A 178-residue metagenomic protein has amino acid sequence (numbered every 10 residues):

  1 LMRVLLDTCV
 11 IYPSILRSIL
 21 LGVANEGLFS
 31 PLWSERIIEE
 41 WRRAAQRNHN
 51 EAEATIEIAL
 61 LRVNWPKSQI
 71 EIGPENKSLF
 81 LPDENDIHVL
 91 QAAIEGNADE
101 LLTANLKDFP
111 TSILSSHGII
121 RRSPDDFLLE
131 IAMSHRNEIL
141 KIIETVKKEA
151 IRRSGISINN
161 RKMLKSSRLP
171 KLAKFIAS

Functional and structural regions predicted by a protein language model:
L1-M2, S178: Intrinsically disordered, low-complexity and often Lys/Arg-enriched segments
R3, S14-N48: PIN/NYN-family metal-dependent endoribonuclease catalytic core
V4-C9: Asp-based phosphoryl-transfer active-site loop
S30, Q69, G118-I120: Conserved beta-strand segments of alpha/beta enzyme cores
L32-G73, T145-K171: PIN-domain endoribonuclease scaffold, especially VapC-family toxins
P66-E100, S134, A150, S154 (+1 more regions): Active-site neighborhoods of divalent-metal-dependent phosphate/nucleic-acid chemistry enzymes
D86-I120: Acidic, metal-binding active-site segment of PIN/NYN-like and related structure-specific nucleases
L106-S178: Acidic, PIN/NYN-like endoribonuclease modules and their adjacent C-terminal/linker elements
